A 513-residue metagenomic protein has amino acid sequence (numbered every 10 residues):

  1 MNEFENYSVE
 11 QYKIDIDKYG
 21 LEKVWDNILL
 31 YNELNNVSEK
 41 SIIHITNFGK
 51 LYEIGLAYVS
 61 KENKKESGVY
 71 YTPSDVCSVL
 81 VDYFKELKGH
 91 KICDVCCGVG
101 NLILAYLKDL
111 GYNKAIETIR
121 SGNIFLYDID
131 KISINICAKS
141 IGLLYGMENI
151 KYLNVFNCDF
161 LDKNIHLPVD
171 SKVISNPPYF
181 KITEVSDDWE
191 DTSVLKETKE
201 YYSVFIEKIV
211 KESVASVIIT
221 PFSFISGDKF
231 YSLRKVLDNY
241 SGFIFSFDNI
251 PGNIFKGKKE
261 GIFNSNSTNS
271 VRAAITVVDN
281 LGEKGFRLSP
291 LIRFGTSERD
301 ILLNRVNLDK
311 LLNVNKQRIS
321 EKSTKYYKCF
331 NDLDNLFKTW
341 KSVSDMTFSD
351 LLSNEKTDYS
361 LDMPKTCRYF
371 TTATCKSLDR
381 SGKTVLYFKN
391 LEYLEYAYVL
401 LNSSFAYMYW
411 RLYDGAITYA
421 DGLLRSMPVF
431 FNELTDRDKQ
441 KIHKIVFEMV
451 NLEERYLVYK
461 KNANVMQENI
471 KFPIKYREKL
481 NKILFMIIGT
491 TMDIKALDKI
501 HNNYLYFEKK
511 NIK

Functional and structural regions predicted by a protein language model:
M1-G122, Y127-S140, D159, S226 (+7 more regions): Class I S-adenosyl-L-methionine
Y71-V76, C97, I103-L104, I129-N135 (+2 more regions): Signature of N6-adenine DNA methyltransferases within the class I
I119-R120, Y240, N269-A273, D379-S381 (+1 more regions): Short, solvent-exposed loop/turn segments at the edges of secondary structure
I124, L153, S171: Short, conserved active-site loop motifs that form the nucleotide-linked donor/cofactor pocket
A138-I150: Short, conserved SAM-binding/catalytic segment of Class I S-adenosyl-L-methionine-dependent methyltransferases
K151, F156, V271-A274, Y359 (+2 more regions): Residues that flank catalytic or metal-binding motifs in active/ligand-binding sites
G282-E283, D300-E448, R455-V465, K513: Polybasic, glycine- and aromatic-enriched phosphate-binding surface used to engage nucleic acids
F507-K513: Non-globular, low-complexity intrinsically disordered regions
